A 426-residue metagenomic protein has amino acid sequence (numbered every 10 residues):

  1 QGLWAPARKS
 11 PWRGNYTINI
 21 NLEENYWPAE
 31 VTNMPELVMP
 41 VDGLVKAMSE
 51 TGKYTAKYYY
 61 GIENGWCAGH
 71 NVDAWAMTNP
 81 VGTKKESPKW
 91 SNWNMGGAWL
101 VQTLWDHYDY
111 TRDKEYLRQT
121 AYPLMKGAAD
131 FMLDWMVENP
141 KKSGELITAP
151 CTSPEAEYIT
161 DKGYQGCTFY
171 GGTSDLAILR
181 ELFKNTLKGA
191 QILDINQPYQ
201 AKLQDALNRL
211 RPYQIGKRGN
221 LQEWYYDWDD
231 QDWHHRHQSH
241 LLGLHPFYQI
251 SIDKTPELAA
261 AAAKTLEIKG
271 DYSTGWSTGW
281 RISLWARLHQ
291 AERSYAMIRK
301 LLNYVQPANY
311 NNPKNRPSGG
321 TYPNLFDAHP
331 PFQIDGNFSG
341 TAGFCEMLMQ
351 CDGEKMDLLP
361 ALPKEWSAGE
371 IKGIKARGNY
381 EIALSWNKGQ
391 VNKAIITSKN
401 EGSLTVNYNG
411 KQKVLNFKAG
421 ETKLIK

Functional and structural regions predicted by a protein language model:
Q1, N15, P28, V38-V41 (+4 more regions): Short, solvent-exposed loop/turn and secondary-structure capping segments
Q1-N15, N21, L44-G52, H107-G127 (+4 more regions): Primarily short, surface-exposed interaction patches in extracytoplasmic proteins
G2-R13, G69-S91, C151-G171, D227 (+2 more regions): Acidic/His metal-coordination segments adjacent to aromatic residues that form catalytic metal sites in metalloenzymes
L3, A7, P11-W12, Y110 (+7 more regions): Flexible loop/turn segments at secondary-structure boundaries
I18-E24, E30-Y54, I62-G65, W75 (+4 more regions): Active-site core of glycosidic bond-cleaving carbohydrate-active enzymes
P40-G43, Y59, L117-K126, G144-C151 (+3 more regions): Beta-strand segments within the central parallel beta-sheet cores of soluble alpha/beta enzyme folds
G127-G189: Acidic/histidine-rich catalytic neighborhood
E292-K426: Non-catalytic C-terminal accessory modules of carbohydrate-active enzymes
